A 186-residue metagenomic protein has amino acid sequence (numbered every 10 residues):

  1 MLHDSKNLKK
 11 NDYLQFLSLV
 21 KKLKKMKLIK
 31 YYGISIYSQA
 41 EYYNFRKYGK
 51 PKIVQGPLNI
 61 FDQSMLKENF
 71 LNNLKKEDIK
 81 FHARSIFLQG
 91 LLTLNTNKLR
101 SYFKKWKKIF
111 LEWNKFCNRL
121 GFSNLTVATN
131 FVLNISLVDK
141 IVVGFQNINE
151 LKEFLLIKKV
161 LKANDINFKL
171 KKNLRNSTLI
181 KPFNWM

Functional and structural regions predicted by a protein language model:
M1: Polar interaction faces of repeat-based domains
D4-F183: Beta/alpha (TIM)-barrel catalytic core signal, keyed to glycine-rich beta->alpha loops juxtaposed to Asp/Glu that bind
